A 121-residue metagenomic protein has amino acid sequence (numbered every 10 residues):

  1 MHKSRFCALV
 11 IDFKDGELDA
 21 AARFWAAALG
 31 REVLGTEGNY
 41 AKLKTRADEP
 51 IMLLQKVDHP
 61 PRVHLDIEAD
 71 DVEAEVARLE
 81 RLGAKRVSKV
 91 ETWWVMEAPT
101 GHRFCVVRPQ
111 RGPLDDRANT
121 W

Functional and structural regions predicted by a protein language model:
M1-A22, V63, I67, Q110-W121: N-terminal beta-strand motif that seeds the catalytic metal site of vicinal oxygen chelate
M1-S4, L34, L53-L54, E80-W121: Vicinal oxygen chelate
F6-D15, P50, K56-R78, T92-E97: Vicinal oxygen chelate
A20-R23, E32-V33, L43-A47, E73-E75 (+1 more regions): A short linear-motif detector with a strong N-terminal bias
A21, W25-A26, L79, G101: Conserved active-site tyrosine of GNAT-family acetyltransferases
A28-L29, L82: Structural motif
L29-V63, R103-Q110: Conserved short beta-strand elements that form part of the metal-binding/catalytic scaffold of enzyme active sites
